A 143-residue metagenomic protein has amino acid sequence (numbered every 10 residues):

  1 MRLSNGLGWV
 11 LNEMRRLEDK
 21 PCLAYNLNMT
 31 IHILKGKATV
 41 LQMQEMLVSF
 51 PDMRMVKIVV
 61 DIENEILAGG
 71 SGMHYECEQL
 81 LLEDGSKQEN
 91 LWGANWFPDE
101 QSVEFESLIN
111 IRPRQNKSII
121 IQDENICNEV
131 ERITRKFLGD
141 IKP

Functional and structural regions predicted by a protein language model:
Y25-N26: Short, positively charged and aromatic/hydrophobic N-terminal segments
K35-L80: Negatively charged, low-complexity tracts enriched in Asp/Glu with abundant Ser/Thr
G70-S102: Amphipathic, interaction-prone secondary-structure segments
P98-I121: Intrinsically disordered, low-complexity regulatory segments enriched in Ser/Thr/Pro and charged residues
E124-P143: Well-ordered alpha/beta subsegment
